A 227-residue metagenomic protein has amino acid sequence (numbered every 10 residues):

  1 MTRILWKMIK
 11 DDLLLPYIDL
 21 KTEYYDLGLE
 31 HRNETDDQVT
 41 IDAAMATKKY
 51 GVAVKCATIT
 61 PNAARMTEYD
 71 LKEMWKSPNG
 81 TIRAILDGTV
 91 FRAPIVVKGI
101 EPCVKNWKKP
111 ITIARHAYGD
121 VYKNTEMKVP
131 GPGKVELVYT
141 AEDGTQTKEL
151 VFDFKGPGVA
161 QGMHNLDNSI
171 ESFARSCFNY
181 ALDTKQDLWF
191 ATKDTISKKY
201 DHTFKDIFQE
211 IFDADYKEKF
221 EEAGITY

Functional and structural regions predicted by a protein language model:
M1, W6, K10-T35, A44-T47: N-terminal alpha-helical transmembrane segments of multi-pass membrane transport and channel/translocase proteins
M1-M8, D12-L15, L137-Y227: Glycine-rich phosphate/diphosphate-binding loop of Rossmann-like nucleotide-binding domains
D19-K21, W75-G80, D153-P157: Generic detector of short, locally flexible boundary/turn motifs and exposed helical patches
T22, V54, I82, I111-A114 (+3 more regions): Generic structural hydrophobic/aromatic packing signal, biased to beta-strands
L27, T58-I59, K193-T195: Short, ordered loop/turn segments at secondary-structure junctions
G28, T35-D37, L166, E222: Alpha-helix initiation/capping motif
H31-E142, Q146: N-terminal glycine-rich phosphate/adenylate-binding segment common to multiple enzyme folds
